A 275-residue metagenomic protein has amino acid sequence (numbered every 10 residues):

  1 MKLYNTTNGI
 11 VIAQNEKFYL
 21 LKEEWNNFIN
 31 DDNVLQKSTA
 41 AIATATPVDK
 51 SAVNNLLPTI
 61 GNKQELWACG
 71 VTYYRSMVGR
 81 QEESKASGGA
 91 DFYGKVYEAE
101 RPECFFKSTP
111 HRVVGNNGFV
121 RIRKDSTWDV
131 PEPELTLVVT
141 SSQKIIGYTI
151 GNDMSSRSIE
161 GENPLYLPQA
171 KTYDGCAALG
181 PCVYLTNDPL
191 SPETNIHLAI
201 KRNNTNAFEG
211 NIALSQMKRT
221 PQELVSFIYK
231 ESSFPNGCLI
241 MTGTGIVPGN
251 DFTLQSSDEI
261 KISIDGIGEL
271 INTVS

Functional and structural regions predicted by a protein language model:
M1-N15: N-terminal basic/disordered segments at the start of proteins
Y4, A40-N204: Active-site microenvironments in enzyme catalytic cores
V11, F18-Y19, Y73, A207: Short, isolated positions in well-ordered beta-strands
Q14-A41: N-terminal cap/recognition module
E24, G151, I212-A213: Residue-level structural signal for beta-strand termini and adjacent loop
S38-N54, G210-L224: A short, flexible low-complexity segment enriched in Lys/Arg and Gly/Pro that occurs in N-terminal basic tails
R157-S275: Catalytic-pocket segment enriched in acidic/His residues
